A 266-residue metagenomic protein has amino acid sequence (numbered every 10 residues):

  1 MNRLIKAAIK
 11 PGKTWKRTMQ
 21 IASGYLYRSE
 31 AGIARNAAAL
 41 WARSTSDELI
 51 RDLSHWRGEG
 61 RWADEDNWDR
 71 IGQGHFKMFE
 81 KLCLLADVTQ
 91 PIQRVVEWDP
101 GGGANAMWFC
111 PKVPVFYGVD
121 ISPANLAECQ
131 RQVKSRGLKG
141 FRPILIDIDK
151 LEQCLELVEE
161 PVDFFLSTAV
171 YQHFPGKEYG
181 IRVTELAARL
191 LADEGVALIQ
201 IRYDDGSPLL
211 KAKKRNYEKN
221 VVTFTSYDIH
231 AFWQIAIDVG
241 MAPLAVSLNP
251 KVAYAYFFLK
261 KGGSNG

Functional and structural regions predicted by a protein language model:
A8-V113, V119-L155, K177-Y179, V196-G266: Class I (Rossmann-like) S-adenosyl-L-methionine-dependent methyltransferase catalytic domain, capturing the SAM-binding
I92, P161-D163: Local beta-strand N-terminus motif with an aromatic residue
L157-E159: Nucleotide-sugar donor-binding and catalytic loop/hinge architecture of NDP-sugar-dependent glycosyltransferases
L166: A conserved beta-strand element that flanks and buttresses the S-adenosyl-L-methionine
A169-H173: Short catalytic micro-motifs in class I SAM-dependent methyltransferases
F174-L186: A short, conserved alpha-helix within the catalytic core of class I
L186-A192: Conserved helix-to-beta-strand junction in the class I
